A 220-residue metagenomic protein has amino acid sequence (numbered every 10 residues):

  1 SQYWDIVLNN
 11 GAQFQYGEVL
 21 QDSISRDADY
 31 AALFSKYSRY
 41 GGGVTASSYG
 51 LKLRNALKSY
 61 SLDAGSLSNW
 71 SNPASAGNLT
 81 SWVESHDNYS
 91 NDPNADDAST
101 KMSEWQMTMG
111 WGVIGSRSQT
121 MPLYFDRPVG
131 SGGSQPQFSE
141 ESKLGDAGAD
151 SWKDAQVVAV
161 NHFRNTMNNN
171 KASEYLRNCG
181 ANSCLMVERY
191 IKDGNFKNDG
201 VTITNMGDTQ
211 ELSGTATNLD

Functional and structural regions predicted by a protein language model:
S1-D220: Active-site-proximal helices and loops of the catalytic beta/alpha 8
